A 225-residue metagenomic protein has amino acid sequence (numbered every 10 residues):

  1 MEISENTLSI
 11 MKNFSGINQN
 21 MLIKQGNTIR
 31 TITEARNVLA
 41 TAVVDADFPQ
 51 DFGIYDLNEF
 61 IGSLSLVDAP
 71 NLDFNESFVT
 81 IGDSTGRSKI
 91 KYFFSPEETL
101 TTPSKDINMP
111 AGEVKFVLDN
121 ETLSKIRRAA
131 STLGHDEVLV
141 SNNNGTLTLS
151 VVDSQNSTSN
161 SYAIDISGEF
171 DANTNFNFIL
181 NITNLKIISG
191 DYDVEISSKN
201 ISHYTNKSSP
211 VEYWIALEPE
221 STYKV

Functional and structural regions predicted by a protein language model:
M1-F93, G112-V225: DNA polymerase processivity clamps
E98-F116: Long, charge-dense
